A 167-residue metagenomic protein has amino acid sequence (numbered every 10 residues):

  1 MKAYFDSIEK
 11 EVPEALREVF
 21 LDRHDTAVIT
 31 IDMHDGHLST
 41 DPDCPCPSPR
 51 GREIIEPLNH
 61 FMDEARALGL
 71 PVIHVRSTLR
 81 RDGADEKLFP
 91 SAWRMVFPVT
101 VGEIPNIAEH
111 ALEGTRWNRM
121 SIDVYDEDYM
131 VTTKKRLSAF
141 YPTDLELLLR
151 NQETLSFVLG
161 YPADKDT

Functional and structural regions predicted by a protein language model:
M1-V19: Short coil-to-helix leader/linker segments, especially the first N-terminal amphipathic alpha-helix with its helix
P13-A27, N59-A67: Short amphipathic alpha-helices and their capping/turn segments at secondary-structure boundaries
I31: Active-site flanking residues adjacent to catalytic metal/cofactor-binding acidic residues
D35: Short, glycine/acidic-enriched loop or turn micro-motifs at the edges of active sites
P42-G51: Short glycine-enriched, charge-decorated loop/helix-capping segments at active-site entrances that position
R52-E153: Active-site alpha/beta core segments
S156-Y161: A short, small-residue-rich loop immediately preceding and capping a beta-strand
D164-T167: Short glycine/serine/threonine-rich phosphate/pyrophosphate-binding segments that cradle anionic phosphate groups
